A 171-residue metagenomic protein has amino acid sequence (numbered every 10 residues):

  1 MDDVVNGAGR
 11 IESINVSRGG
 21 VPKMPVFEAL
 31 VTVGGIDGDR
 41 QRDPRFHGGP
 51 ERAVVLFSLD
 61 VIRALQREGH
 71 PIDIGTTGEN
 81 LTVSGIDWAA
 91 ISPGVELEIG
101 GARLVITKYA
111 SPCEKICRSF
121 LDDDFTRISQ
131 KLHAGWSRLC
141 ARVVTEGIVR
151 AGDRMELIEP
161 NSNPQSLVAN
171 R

Functional and structural regions predicted by a protein language model:
M1-R171: Metal-cofactor-dependent catalytic cores
